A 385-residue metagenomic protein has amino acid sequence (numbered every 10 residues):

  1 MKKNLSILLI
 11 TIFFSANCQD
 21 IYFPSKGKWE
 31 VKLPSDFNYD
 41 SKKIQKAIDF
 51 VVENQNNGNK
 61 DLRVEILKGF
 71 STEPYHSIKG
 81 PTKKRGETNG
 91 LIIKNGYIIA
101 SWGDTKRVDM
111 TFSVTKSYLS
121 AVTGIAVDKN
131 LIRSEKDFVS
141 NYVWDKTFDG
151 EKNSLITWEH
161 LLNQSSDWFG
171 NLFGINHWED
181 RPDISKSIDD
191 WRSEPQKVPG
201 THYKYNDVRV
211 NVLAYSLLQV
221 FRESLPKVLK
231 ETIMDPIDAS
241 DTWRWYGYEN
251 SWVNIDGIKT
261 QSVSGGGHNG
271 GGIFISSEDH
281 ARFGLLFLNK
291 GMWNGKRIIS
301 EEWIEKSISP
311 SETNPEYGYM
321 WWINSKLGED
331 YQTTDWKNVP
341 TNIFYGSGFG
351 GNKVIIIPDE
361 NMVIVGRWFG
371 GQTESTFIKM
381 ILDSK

Functional and structural regions predicted by a protein language model:
N4-F14: Sec-dependent N-terminal signal peptides
A16-D104, K129-I132, Q219, K385: N-terminal leader/targeting segments and the immediately adjacent pre-domain N-terminus
W29-L33, V52-T82, T111, T115 (+1 more regions): Active-site-proximal loop and beta-strand segments within enzyme catalytic domains
G96, M110-E135, L161, L213-L217 (+2 more regions): Active-site SXXK
I99-G103, N171-Y248: Catalytic-site signature segments of enzymes, centered on catalytic residues
S117, R209-S216, G271-M292, N352-W368: Active-site-proximal alpha-helical segments within enzyme catalytic domains
K129-W168, F221-H268: Active-site helix/loop module of the DD-peptidase/beta-lactamase fold, centered on the serine-lysine SxxK catalytic
W252-G267, G271, S309-V363: Active-site Gly/Thr loop motif
